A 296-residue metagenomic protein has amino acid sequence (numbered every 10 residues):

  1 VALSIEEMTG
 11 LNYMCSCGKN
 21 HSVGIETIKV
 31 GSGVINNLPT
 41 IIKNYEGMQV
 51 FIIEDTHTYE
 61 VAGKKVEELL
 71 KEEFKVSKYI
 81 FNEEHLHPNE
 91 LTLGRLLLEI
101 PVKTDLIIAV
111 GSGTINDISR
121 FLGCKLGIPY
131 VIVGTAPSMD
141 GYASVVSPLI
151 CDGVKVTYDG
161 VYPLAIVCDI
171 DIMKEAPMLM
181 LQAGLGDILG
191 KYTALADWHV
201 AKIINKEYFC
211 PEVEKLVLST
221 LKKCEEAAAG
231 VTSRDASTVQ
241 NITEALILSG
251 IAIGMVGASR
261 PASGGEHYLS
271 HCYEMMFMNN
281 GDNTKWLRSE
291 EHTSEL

Functional and structural regions predicted by a protein language model:
V1-L106: ATP/NTP phosphate-donor binding region
N20-S22, Y45, E99-V102, G123 (+6 more regions): Solvent-exposed alpha-helices and their adjacent loops that cap or buttress functional pockets in soluble metabolic
L38, V61, G141, E175-A176 (+1 more regions): Short helix/loop capping segments that flank catalytic or ligand/cofactor-binding pockets
I53-E54, G111, C168: Short beta-strand/turn micro-motifs composed of small residues that flank or help shape donor/cofactor-binding pockets
I100-L122, L126-A136: A short, small-residue-rich loop immediately preceding and capping a beta-strand
V110, M139-A143, P148, Y273 (+1 more regions): Active-site histidine-anchored catalytic micro-motif
K125-K223: A glycine/threonine-rich phosphate-anchoring loop and its flanking beta-alpha core in nucleotide/phosphate-binding
E214-S294: Active-site segments that bind and position negatively charged phosphate/pyrophosphate groups
